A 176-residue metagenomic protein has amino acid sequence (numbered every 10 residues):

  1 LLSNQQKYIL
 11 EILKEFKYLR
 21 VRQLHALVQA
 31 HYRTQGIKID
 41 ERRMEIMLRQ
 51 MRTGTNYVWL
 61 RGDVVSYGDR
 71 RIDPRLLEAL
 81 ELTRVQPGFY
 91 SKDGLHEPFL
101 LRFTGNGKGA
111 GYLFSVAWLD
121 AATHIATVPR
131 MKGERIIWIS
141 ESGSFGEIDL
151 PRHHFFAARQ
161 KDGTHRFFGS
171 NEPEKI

Functional and structural regions predicted by a protein language model:
L1-L10: Short alpha-helical segments that sit at the start of domains
E11-L13, L19-Q23, R49-T127: Nucleic-acid-binding surface
Y18-Q35: Short acidic, hydrophobic short linear motifs in intrinsically disordered regions
T34-G54: Short amphipathic alpha-helical interaction segments
K108-V116, M131-S140, H153-F156, H165-R166: Hydrophobic beta-strand segments of well-ordered beta-sheets in folded domains
T123-R135, F145-D149: Aromatic- and charge-enriched substrate-recognition/interaction segments in catalytic or ligand-/protein-binding
G143-I176: Domain-level recognition of nuclease-like catalytic cores that cleave nucleotide substrates
